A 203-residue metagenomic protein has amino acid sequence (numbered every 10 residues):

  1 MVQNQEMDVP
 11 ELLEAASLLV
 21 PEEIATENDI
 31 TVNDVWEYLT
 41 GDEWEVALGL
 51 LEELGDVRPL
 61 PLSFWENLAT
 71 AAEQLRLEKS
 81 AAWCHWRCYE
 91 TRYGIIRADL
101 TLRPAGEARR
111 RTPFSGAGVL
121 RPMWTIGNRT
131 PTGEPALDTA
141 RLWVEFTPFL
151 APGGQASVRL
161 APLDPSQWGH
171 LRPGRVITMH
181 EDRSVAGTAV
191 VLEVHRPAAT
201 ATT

Functional and structural regions predicted by a protein language model:
M1-G94: C-terminal-biased regions
T91-T203: C-terminal effector/interaction modules appended to NTPase cores
